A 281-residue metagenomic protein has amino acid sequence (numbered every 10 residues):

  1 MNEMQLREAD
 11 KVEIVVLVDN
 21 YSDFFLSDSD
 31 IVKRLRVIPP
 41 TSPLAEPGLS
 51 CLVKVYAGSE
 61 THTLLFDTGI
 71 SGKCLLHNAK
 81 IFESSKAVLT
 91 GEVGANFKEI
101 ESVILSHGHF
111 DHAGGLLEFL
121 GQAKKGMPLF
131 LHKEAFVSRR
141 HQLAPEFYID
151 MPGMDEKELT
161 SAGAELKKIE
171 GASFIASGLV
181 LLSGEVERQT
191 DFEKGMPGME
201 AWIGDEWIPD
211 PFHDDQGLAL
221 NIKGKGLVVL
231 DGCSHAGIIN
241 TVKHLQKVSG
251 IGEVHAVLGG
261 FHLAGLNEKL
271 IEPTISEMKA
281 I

Functional and structural regions predicted by a protein language model:
M1-T61, L182-D214, L218, I222: Zn-dependent metallo-beta-lactamase
F24, K73, H109-A113, F136-S138 (+3 more regions): Active-site environment of divalent metal-dependent phosphoester hydrolases
V53, D67, A79, H107 (+2 more regions): Divalent metal-coordination and catalytic microenvironments
T63-D67, S102-L105, V228-D231: Short catalytic-loop micro-motif centered on adjacent basic/acidic residues
F66, S177-E185, V228-L230: Short hydrophobic-aromatic micro-motifs
K73-F130, V248-L258: Active-site metal-binding motif and surrounding structural segment of the metallo-beta-lactamase
E101-L166, V186-E193, S276-A280: Active-site HxH/HxHxD metal-binding segment of metal-dependent hydrolases
P128, E206-I281: Cap/insert and terminal regions of metallo-dependent hydrolase folds
